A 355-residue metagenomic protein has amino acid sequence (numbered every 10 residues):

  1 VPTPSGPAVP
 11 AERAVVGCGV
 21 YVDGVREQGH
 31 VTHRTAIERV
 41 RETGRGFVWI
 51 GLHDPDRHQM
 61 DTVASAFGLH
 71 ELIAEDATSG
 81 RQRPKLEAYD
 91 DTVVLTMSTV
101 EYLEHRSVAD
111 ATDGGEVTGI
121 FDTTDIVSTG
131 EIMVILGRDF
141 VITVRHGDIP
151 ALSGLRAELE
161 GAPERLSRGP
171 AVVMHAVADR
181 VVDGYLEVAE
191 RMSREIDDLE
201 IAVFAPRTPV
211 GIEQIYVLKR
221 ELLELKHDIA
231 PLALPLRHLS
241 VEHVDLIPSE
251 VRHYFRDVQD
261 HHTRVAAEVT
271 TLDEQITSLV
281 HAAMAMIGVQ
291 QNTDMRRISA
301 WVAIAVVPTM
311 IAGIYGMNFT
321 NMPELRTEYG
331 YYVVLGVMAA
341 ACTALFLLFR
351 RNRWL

Functional and structural regions predicted by a protein language model:
V1-S249, Y254-D257, H261-T271, E324 (+1 more regions): Peripheral, non-transmembrane regulatory/ligand-interaction domains of membrane transport proteins
D260-L355: Hydrophobic alpha-helical transmembrane segments and their immediately adjacent juxtamembrane loops
